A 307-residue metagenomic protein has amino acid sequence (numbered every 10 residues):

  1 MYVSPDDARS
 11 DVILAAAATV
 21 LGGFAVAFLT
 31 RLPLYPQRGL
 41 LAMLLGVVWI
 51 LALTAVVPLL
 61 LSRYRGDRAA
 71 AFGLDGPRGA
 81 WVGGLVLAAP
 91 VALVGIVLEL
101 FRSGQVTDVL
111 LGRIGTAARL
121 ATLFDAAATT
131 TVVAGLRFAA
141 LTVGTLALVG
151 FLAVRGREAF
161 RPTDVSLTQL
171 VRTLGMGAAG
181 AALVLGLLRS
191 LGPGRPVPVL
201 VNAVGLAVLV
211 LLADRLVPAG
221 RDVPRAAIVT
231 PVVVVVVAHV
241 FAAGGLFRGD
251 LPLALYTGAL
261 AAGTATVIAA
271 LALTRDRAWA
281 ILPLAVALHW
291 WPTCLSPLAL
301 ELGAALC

Functional and structural regions predicted by a protein language model:
M1-A8: Short, Lys/Arg-rich, polar N-terminal cytosolic tail immediately upstream of the first transmembrane signal-anchor
R9-A17, V165-L174, D222-T230, R277-A280: Membrane-interfacial loop-to-transmembrane alpha-helix junctions, especially the N-terminal start
L14-G66, R113-D125: Alpha-helical transmembrane segments in multi-pass membrane proteins
V20-L29, A92-V97, G175-R189, T230-G245 (+1 more regions): Aromatic-anchored segments of alpha-helical transmembrane domains
L34-L45, R68-A226, G245-L253, T257 (+1 more regions): Juxtamembrane helix-loop-helix connectors linking adjacent transmembrane helices in multi-pass membrane enzymes
L51, G150, A265-T266: A structural signal for well-ordered alpha-helical segments within the folded catalytic domains of diverse enzymes
P58-L59, G150, V154, A269: Transmembrane alpha-helix boundary and packing residues in multipass membrane permease domains and related
A203-A219, V223-C307: Functionally important transmembrane alpha-helices
